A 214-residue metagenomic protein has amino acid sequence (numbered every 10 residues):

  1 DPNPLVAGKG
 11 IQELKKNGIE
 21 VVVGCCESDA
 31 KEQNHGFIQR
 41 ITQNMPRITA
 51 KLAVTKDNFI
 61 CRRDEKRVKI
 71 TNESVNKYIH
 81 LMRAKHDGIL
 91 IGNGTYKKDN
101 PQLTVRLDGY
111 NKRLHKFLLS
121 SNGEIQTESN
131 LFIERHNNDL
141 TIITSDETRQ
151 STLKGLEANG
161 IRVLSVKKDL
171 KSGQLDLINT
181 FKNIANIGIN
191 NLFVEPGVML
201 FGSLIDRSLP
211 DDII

Functional and structural regions predicted by a protein language model:
D1-K31, H115, T141-T148, D169-K171 (+1 more regions): Zn2+-dependent cytidine deaminase-like catalytic core
G18, G188, S208: Conserved functional loop/turn residues at catalytic and ligand-binding sites
I19, N44-P46: Short, well-ordered coil/turn segments that N-cap beta-strands
V22-V23, L164-S165, I214: Short hydrophobic alpha-helical runs that function as membrane-insertion/retention elements
N34-T42: Flexible, polar/acidic helix-loop-strand segments at domain edges
Q39-R40, R47-N190, M199-G202: Active-site ligand-binding patch in enzyme domains
L204-I213: Short acidic amphipathic segments
